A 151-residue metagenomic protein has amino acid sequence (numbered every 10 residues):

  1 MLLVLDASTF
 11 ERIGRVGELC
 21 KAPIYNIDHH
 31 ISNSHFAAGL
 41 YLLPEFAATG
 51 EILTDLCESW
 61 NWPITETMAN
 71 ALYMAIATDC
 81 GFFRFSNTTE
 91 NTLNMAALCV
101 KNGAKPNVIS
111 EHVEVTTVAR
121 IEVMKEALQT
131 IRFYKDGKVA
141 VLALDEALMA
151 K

Functional and structural regions predicted by a protein language model:
M1-E126, I131-K151: Replace "Mg2+/Mn2+-dependent" with "divalent metal-dependent
